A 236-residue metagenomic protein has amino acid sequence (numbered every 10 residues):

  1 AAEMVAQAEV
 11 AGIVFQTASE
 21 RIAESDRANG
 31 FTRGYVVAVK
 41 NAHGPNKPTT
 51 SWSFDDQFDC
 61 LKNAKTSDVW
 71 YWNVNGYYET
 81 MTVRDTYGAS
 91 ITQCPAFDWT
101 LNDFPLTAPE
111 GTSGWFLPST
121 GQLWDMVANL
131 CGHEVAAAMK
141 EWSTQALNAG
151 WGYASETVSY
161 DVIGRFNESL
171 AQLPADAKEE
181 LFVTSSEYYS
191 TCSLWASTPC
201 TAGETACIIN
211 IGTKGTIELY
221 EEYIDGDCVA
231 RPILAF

Functional and structural regions predicted by a protein language model:
A1-T112, G132, L219-F236: Short, compositionally biased
G34-Y35, W115, C192, A206: Structural motif
N46-F54, W115, V183, S190 (+1 more regions): Tryptophan-centered motif/residue detector
F54, W72-V74, L101, L117 (+3 more regions): Intrinsic disorder/low-complexity segments enriched in polar/charged and small flexible residues
A108-M126: Mid-length scaffold segments of soluble, non-membrane domains
T120-F236: C-terminal, surface-exposed recognition/capping segments
